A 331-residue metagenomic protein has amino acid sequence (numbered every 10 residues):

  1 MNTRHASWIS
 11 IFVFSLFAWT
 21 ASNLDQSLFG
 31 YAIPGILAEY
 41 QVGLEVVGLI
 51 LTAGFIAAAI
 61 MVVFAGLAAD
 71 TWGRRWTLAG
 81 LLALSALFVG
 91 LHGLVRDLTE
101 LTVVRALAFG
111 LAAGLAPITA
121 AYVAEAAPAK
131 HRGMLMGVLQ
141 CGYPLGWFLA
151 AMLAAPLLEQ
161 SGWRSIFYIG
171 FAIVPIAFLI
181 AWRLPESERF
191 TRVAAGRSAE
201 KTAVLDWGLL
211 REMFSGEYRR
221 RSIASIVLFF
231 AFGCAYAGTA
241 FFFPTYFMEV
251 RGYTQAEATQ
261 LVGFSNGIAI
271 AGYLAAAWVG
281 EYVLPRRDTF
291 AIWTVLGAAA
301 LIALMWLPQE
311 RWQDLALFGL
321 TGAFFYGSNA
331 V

Functional and structural regions predicted by a protein language model:
S10-L44, T239-P244: Extracytoplasmic
F29-G30, E217-Y273: Extracytoplasmic gate region of multi-pass secondary transporters
Q41, G73, L94-E100, P128 (+2 more regions): Helix-breaking motifs and short loop linkers at transmembrane-helix boundaries and internal kinks in secondary membrane
I60-L98: Conserved MFS/SLC helix-loop-helix module at the cytosolic interface between two early adjacent transmembrane helices
T71-L81, Y282-T294: Cytoplasmic membrane-interface "Motif A"-like loop-to-helix N-cap segments of 12-TM Major Facilitator Superfamily
A83-R96, V295-Q309: C-terminal ends and interior cores of transmembrane alpha-helices in multi-pass membrane transporters/permeases
V104-C141: Cytoplasmic helix-loop-helix junction between adjacent transmembrane helices in 12-TM secondary transporters
L139-W182: Helix-loop-helix hairpin linking two adjacent transmembrane segments in secondary transporters
